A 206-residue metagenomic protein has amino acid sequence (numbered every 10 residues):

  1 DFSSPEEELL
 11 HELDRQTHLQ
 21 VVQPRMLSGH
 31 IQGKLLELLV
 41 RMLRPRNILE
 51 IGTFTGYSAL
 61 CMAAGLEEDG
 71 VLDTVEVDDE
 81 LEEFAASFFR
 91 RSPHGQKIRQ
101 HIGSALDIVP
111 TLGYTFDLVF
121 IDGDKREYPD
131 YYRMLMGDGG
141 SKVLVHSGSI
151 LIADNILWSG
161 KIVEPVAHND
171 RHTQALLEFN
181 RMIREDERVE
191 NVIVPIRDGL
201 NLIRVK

Functional and structural regions predicted by a protein language model:
D1-L49: Class I SAM-dependent transferase core
H30-K206: S-adenosylmethionine/decaboxylated-SAM
